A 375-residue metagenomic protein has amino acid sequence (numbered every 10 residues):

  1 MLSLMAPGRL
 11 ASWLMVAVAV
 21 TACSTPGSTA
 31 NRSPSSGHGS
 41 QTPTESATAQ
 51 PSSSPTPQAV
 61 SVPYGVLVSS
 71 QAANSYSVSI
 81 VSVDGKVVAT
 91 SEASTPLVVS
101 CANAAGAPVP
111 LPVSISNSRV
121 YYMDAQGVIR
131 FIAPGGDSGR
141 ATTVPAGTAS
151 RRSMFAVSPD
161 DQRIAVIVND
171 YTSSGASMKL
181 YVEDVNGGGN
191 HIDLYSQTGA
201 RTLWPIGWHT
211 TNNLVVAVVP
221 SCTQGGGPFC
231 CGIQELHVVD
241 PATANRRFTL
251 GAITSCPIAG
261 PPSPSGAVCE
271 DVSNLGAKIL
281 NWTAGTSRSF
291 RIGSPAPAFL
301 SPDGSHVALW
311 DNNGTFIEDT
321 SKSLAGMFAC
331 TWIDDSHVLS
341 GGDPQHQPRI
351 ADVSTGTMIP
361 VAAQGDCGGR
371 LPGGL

Functional and structural regions predicted by a protein language model:
M1-W13: Bacterial N-terminal signal peptides that target proteins for export
P7, S36-G39, T48, T56: Intrinsically disordered, low-complexity regions enriched for glutamine and histidine
L14-V18: Gram-negative bacterial Sec-dependent N-terminal signal peptides
V20-A22: C-terminal motif of bacterial Sec signal peptides marking the signal peptidase cleavage site
S24-G27, P43-L375: Sequence signature of WD/YWTD-type beta-propeller architectures
S28-H38: N-terminal hydrophobic targeting segments that direct proteins to the cell envelope
